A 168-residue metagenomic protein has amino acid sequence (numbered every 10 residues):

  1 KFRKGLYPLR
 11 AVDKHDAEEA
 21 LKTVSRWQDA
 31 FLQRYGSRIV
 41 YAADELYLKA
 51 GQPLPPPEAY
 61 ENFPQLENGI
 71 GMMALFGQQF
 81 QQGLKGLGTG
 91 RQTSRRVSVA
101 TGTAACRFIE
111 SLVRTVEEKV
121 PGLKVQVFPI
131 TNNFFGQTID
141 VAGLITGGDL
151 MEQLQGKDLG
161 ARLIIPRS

Functional and structural regions predicted by a protein language model:
F2-S168: Auxiliary Fe-S-binding modules of radical SAM enzymes
